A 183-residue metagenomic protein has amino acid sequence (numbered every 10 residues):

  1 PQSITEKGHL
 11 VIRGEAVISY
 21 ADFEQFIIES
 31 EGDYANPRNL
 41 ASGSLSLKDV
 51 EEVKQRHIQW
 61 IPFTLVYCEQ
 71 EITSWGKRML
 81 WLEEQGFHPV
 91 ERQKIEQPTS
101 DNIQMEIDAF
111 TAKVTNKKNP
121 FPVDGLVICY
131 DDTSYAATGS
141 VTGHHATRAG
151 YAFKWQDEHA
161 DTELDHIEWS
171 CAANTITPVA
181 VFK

Functional and structural regions predicted by a protein language model:
P1-K183: RNA/tRNA-interacting regions in translation and RNA-turnover enzymes
